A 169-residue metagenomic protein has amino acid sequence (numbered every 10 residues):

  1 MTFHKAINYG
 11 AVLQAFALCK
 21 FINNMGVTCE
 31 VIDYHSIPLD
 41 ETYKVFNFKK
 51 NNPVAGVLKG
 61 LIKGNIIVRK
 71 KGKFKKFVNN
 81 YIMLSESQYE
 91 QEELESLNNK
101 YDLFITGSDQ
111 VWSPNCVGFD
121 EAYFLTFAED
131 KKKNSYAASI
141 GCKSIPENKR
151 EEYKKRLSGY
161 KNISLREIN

Functional and structural regions predicted by a protein language model:
T2-Y9, L13-Q14, L18-K155: Aromatic- and Gly/Pro-rich donor/ligand-binding loops that form nucleotide- or phosphate-bearing donor binding pockets
F16, E167-I168: Alpha-helix N-cap/helix-start capping motif
Y160-E167: A short beta-strand/loop micro-motif in the catalytic core of glycosyltransferases that engages the nucleotide-sugar
